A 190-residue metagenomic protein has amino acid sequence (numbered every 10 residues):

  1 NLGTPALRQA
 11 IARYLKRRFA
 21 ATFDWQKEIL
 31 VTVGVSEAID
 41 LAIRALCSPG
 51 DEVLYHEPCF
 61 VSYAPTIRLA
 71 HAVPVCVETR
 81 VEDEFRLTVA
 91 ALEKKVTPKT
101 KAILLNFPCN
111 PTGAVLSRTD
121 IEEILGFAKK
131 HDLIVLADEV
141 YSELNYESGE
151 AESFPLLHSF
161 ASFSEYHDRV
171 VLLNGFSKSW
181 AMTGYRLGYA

Functional and structural regions predicted by a protein language model:
N1-G34, L41: N-terminal small-domain helix-loop-helix segment of the aminotransferase-like
T22-I29, P49-E52, K99, H167-V170: Short acidic capping loops at alpha-helix termini that bridge into adjacent secondary structure
I29, E139-Y141: Conserved Walker B
A45-I67: Conserved PLP-anchoring active-site segment centered on the Schiff-base-forming lysine
Y55, C76, L104, V135-A137: Hydrophobic residues in well-ordered beta-strands that form the structural core
C59, T79-D83: Short, acidic/turn-prone active-site loops that include or flank metal/cofactor- and phosphate-binding residues
A64, R68, V75, F85-K99 (+2 more regions): Active-site pre-lysine segment of PLP-dependent enzymes
G188-A190: Short beta-strand-to-turn element immediately C-terminal to the catalytic PLP-Schiff-base lysine in fold type I
